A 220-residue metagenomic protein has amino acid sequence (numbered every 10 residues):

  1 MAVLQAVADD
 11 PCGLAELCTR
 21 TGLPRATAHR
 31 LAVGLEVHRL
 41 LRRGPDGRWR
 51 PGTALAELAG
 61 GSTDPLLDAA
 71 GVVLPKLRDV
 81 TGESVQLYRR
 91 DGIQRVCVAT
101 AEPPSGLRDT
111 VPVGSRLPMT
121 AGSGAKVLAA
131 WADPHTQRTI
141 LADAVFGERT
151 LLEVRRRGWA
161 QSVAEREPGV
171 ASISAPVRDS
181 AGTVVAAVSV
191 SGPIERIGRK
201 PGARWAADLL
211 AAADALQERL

Functional and structural regions predicted by a protein language model:
M1-D64, E218-R219: N-terminal helix-turn-helix
A54-T81, D109: Conserved segment of winged-helix/HTH DNA-binding domains
A69-V80, W131, R157, A215-R219: Amphipathic alpha-helical regulatory segments at dimerization interfaces that relay allosteric signals between sensory
L87-G92, A101: Short hydrophobic alpha-helical segments used for membrane anchoring or interfacial signaling
T100-P168: Short, solvent-exposed recognition segments
D143-L152, R156-A160, P168, A186-L220: Juxtadomain coupling helices with adjacent low-complexity linkers
P168-P176: A short beta-strand signature within small-molecule sensing/ligand-binding domains used in signal transduction
R178-V184: Flexible loop/coil segments at beta-strand boundaries within sensory signal-transduction domains
